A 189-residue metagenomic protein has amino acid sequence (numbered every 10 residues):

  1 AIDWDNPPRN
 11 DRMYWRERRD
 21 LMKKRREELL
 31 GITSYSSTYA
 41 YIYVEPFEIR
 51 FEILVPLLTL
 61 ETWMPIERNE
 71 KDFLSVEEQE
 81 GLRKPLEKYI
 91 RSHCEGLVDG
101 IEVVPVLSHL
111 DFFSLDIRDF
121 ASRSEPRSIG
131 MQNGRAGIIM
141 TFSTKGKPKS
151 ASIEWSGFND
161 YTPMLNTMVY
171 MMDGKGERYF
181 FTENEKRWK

Functional and structural regions predicted by a protein language model:
A1-K189: N-terminal soluble domains immediately following signal/targeting peptides that reside in extracytoplasmic
